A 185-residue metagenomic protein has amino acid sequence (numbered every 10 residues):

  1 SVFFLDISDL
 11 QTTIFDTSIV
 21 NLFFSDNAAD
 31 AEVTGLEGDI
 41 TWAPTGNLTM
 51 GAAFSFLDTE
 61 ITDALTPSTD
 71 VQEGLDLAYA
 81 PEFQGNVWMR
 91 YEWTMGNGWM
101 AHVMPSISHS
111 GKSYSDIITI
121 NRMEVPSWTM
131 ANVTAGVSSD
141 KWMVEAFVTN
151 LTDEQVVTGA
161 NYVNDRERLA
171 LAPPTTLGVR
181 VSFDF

Functional and structural regions predicted by a protein language model:
F4-D6, D26-I117, R180-D184: Gram-negative outer-membrane beta-barrel transporters
S8, I14-F24, D63-E73, T119-V125 (+1 more regions): Flexible, surface-exposed loop regions and adjacent strand-edge segments of Gram-negative outer-membrane beta-barrel
F23, E82-N86, W128-N132, R166 (+1 more regions): Transmembrane beta-barrel architecture of outer membranes
D30, G51, V125-S127, L171-P173: A generic structural micro-feature
G38, V133-A135: Short, basic/aromatic-rich helical patch in the C-terminal catalytic core of site-specific tyrosine
A43-T45, G96, P126, V137 (+1 more regions): Surface-exposed coil/turn segments at beta-strand junctions on protein surfaces, enriched
S108-I117, V137-F185: C-terminal beta-signal and adjacent terminal beta-strands/loops of Gram-negative outer-membrane beta-barrel proteins
